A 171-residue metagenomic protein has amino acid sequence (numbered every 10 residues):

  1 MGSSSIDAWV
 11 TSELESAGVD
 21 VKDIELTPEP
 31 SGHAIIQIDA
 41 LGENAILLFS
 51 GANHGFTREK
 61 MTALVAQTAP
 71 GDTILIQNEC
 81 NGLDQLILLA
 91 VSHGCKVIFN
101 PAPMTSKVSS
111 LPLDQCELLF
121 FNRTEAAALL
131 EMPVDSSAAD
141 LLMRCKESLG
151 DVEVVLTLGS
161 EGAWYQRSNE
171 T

Functional and structural regions predicted by a protein language model:
M1-H33: Substrate-binding N-lobe of the ribokinase-like
S4, N78-G82, P101-T105: Short beta->alpha connector loops
D7, G32, L83-Q85, T105-S109: Short, well-ordered alpha-helical microsegments
V10, Q85-L88, L142: Aromatic/hydrophobic pocket-lining residues that form π-stacking "cages" and hydrophobic walls in ligand
D23, T73-I76, V97-N100: Short catalytic-loop micro-motif centered on adjacent basic/acidic residues
D23-P28, I36-T73: Conserved phosphate-binding/catalytic loop of the ribokinase/pfkB sugar-kinase fold
A69, D84-V97: Glycosyltransferases and closely related glycan-assembly transferases that use nucleotide-activated donors
V91-I98, A102-T171: Conserved phosphate/ATP/ADP-binding segment of small-molecule kinases
